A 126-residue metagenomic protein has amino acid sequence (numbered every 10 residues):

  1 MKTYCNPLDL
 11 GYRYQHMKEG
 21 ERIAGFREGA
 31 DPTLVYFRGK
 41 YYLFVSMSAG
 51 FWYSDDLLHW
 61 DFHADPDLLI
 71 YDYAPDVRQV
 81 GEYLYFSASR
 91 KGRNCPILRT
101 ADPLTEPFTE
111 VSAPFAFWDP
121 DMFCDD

Functional and structural regions predicted by a protein language model:
M1-D126: Carbohydrate-active catalytic/glycan-binding domains of CAZyme proteins, especially the secreted or lumenal ectodomains
